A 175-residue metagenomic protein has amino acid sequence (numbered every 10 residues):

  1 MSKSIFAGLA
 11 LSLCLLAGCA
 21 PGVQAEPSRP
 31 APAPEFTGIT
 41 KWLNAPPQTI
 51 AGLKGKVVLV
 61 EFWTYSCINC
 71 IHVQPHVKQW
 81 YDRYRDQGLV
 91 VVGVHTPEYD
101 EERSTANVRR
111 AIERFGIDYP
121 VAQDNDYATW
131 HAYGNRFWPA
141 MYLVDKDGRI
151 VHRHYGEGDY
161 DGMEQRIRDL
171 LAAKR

Functional and structural regions predicted by a protein language model:
M1-L9: Bacterial N-terminal signal peptides that target proteins for export
G8-G18: Bacterial N-terminal signal peptides
P21-A51: N-terminal "domain-start" segment that seeds a small globular fold
W42, W63-S66, W138: Signature tryptophan residues that serve as conserved aromatic anchors
Q48-I71, V91: Short active-site neighborhood of thiol/selenol oxidoreductases, capturing the structured segment around
K56, E113-Y119, Q123-R168: Thiol/disulfide oxidoreductase modules built on the thioredoxin-like
I68, H72, D82-D86, E113-G116 (+3 more regions): Sec-exported extracytoplasmic/periplasmic mature domains
I71-F115, N125-H131: Structural microenvironment flanking redox-active thiols in thiol-disulfide oxidoreductases
